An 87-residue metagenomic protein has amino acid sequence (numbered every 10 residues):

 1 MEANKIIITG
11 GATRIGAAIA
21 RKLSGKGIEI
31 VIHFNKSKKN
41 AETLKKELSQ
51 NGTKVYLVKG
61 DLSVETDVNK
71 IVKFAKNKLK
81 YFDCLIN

Functional and structural regions predicted by a protein language model:
K5, G10-R14: Conserved glycine-rich cofactor-binding loop
L23: Aromatic pocket-lining residues of Rossmann-like dinucleotide-binding sites
K26-T43: Conserved glycine-rich Rossmann-like NAD(P)H-binding loop of the short-chain dehydrogenase/reductase
K38, K59-I71: The beta1-alpha1 cofactor-binding region of Rossmann-like NAD(H)/NADP(H)-dependent oxidoreductases
T53, F74-N87: A glycine-rich helix->loop->beta "capping" turn within Rossmann-like NAD(P)(H)-dependent oxidoreductase domains
V55-L57: Hydrophobic/aromatic anchor residues within beta-strands of the central parallel beta-sheet of Rossmann-like
